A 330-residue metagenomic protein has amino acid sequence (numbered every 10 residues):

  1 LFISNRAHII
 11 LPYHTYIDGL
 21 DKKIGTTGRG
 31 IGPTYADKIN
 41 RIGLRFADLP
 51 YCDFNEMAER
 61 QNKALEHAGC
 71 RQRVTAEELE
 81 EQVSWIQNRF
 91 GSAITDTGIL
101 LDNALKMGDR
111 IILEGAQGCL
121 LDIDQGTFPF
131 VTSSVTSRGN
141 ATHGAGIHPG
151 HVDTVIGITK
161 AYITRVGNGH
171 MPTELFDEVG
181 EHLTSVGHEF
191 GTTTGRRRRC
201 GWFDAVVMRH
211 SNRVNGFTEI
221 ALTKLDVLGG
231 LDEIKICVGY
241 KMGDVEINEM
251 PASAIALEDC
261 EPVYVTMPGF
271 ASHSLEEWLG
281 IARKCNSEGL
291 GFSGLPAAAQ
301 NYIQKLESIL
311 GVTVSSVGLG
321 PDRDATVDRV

Functional and structural regions predicted by a protein language model:
L1-V330: Non-transmembrane, aqueous-exposed alpha-helical and coiled segments at domain scale
